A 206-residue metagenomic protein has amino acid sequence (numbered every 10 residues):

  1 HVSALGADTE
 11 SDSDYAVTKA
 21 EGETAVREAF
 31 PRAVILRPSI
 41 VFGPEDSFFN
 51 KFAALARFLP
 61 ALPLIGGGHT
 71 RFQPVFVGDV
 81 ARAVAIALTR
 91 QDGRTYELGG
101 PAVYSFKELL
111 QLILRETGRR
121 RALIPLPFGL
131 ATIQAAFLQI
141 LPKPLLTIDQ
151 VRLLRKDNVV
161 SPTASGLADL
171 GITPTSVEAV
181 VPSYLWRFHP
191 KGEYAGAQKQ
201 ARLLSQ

Functional and structural regions predicted by a protein language model:
H1-A29, A33-S39: Conserved Rossmann-fold NAD(P)-dependent oxidoreductase catalytic core, especially the SDR/UDP-sugar
D8-T9, G43, A131: Generic structural signal for helix capping and beta-alpha/helix-loop junctions
S13-A20, P44-L62, K107-E108, R120-R121 (+1 more regions): Acceptor/aglycone-binding surface of glycosyltransferases and processive sugar-polymer synthases
S13-D14, V34-L55, T70-R71, V77-G78 (+1 more regions): Flexible, glycine-rich beta-alpha linker
L36, L64-I65, L98, L126 (+1 more regions): Hydrophobic residues at beta-strand termini and immediately following loops that shape nucleotide-binding pockets
A54-V75, D79-G99: A conserved pocket-lining segment of Rossmann-fold NAD(P)-dependent short-chain dehydrogenase/reductase
P60-V77, L138-P162: Low-complexity, charge- and small-residue-enriched intrinsically disordered regions
V84-T147, S161-Q206: Mid/C-terminal beta-alpha module of Rossmann-like enzyme folds, strongest in SDR-family dehydrogenases/epimerases
